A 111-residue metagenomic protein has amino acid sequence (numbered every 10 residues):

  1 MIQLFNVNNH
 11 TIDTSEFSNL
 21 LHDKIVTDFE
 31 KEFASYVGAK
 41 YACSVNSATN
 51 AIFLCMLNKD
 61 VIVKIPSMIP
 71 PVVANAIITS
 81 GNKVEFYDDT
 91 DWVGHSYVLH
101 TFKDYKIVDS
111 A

Functional and structural regions predicted by a protein language model:
M1-N58, T79-S80, F102: Conserved PLP-binding active-site segment in aminotransferase class I/II-type PLP enzymes
L57-I107: PLP-dependent aminotransferase-like
S110: Walker B catalytic acidic pair
